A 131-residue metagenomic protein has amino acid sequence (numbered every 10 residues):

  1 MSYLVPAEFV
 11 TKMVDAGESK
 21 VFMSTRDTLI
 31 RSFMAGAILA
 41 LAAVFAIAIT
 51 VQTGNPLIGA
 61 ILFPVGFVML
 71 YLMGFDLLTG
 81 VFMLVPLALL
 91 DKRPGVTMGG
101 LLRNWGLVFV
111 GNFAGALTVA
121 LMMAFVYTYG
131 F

Functional and structural regions predicted by a protein language model:
M1-F131: Alpha-helical transmembrane segments and their helix-helix packing motifs
